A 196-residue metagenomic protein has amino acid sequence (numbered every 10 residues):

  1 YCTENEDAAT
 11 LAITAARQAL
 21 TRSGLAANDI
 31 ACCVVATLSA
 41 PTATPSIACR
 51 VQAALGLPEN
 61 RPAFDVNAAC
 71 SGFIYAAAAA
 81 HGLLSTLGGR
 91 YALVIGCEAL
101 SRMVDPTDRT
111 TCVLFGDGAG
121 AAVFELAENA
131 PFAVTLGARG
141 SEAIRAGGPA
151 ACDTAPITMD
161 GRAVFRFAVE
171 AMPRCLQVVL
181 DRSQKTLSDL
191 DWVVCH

Functional and structural regions predicted by a protein language model:
Y1-E6, T107-E170, R174-V178: Condensing-enzyme catalytic core mediating Claisen C-C bond formation in acyl metabolism
T3-T10, L38-Y91: Conserved catalytic cysteine-centered active-site region of acyl-thioester-dependent Claisen-condensing enzymes
A15-A31, R174-D191: Phosphate/pyrophosphate-binding loops at sites that engage ATP/ADP/AMP, CoA/4′-phosphopantetheine, polyphosphate
A31-V34, L93, F132, D191: Conserved beta-strand elements of the Class I
A36, N67, A92-E98, F124-E125 (+1 more regions): Short beta-strand segments
A36-T42, V193-H196: Glycine-rich phosphate-binding loops at beta-strand->alpha-helix junctions
P41-T44, G72-Y75, L100-V104, G140-A143: Short, well-ordered, mixed-charge alpha-helical segments that flank or form enzyme active sites
L83-G118: Flexible, glycine-rich active-site loops centered on histidine and acidic residues that chelate a metal or position
